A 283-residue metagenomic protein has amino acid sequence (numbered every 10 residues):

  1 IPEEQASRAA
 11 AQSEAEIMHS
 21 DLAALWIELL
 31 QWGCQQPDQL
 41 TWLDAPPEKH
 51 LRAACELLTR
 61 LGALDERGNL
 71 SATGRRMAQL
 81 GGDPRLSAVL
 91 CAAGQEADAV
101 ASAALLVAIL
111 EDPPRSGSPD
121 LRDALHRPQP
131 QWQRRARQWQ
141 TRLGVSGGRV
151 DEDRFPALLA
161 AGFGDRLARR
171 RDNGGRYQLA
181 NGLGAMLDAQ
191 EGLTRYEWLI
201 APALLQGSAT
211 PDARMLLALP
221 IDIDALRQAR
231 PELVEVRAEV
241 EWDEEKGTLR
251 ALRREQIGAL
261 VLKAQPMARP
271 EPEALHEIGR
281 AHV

Functional and structural regions predicted by a protein language model:
E3-R280: Second RecA-like catalytic domain
